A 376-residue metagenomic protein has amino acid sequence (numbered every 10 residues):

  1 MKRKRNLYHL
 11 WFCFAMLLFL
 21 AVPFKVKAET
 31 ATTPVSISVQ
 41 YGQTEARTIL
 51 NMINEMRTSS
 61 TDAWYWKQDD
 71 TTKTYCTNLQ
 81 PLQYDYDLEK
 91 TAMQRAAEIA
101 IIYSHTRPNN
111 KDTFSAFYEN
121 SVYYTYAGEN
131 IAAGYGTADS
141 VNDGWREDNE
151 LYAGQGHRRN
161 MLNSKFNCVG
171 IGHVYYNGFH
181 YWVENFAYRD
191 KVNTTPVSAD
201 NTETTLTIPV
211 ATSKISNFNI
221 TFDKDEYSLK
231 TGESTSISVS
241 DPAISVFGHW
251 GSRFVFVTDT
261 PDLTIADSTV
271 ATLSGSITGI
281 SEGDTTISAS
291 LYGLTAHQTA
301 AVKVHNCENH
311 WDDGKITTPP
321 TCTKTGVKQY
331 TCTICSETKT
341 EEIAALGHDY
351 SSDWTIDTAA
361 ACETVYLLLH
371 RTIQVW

Functional and structural regions predicted by a protein language model:
K2-F12: Bacterial N-terminal signal peptides that target proteins for export
W11-A21: Bacterial N-terminal signal peptides
L20-A31: Sec-dependent signal peptide cleavage junction
E29-N120, R158, S164-V169: Short, well-ordered surface patches within globular domains
Q94-E98, N110-N193: A well-ordered secondary-structure block
H180-S216: Low-complexity, Gly/Ser/Thr/Pro-rich intrinsically disordered linker/tail segments
T195-T204, I215-I220, N306-T325, L346-T358: Disulfide-bonded cysteine-rich modules in secreted/extracellular proteins, activating on the conserved Cys frameworks
T212-N309, T325-K328, T333, E337-E341 (+2 more regions): Extracytoplasmic soluble-region selector
